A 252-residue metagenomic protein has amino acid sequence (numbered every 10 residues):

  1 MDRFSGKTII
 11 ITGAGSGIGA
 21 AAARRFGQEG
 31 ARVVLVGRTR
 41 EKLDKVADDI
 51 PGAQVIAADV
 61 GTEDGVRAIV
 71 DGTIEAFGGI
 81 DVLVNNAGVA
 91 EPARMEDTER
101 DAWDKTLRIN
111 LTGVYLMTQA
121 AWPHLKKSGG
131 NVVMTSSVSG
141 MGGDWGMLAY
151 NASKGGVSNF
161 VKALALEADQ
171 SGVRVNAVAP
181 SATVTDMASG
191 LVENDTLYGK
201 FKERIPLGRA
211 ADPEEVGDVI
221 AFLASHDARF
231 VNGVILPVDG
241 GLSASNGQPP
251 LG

Functional and structural regions predicted by a protein language model:
T8, G15-G17: Conserved glycine-rich cofactor-binding loop
V84, D169, R174, V231-G233: Short, small/polar-rich loop/turn modules that mediate ligand/substrate recognition or access, typified
R94-M95, A102-D104, F201: Substrate-binding pocket helix/loop in short-chain dehydrogenase/reductase
M95-E96, G142-L148, Q170-S171, G208 (+1 more regions): Active-site loop immediately N-terminal to the catalytic Tyr-X3-Lys motif of short-chain dehydrogenase/reductase
T118, S153: Active-site helix of classical SDR
P123, L166-Q170, R229: Alpha-helical segment proximal to the catalytic Tyr-Lys
S137: Residue(s) in the substrate-gating loop at a strand-loop-helix junction that position the organic substrate next
